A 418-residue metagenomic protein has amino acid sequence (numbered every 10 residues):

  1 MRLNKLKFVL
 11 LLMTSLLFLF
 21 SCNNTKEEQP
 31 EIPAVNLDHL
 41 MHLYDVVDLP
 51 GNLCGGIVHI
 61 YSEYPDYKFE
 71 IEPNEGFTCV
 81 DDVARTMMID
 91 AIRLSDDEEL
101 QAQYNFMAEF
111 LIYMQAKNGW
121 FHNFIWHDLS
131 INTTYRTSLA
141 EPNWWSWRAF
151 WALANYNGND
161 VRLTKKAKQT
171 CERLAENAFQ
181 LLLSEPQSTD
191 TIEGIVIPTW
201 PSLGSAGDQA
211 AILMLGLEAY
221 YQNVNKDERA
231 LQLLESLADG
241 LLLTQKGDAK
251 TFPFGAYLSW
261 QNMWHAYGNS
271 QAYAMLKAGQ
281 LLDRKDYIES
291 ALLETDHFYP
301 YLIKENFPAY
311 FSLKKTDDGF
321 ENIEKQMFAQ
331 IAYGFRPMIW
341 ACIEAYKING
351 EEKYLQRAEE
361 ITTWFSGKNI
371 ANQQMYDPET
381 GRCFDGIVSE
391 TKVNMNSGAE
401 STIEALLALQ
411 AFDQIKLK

Functional and structural regions predicted by a protein language model:
M1-L10: Bacterial N-terminal signal peptides that target proteins for export
L10-L16: Hydrophobic helical h-region of N-terminal Sec-dependent signal peptides in bacterial secretory/periplasmic proteins
F18-S21: C-terminal motif of bacterial Sec signal peptides marking the signal peptidase cleavage site
N24-K418: Glycan-recognition and catalytic cores of secretory/periplasmic carbohydrate-active enzymes
